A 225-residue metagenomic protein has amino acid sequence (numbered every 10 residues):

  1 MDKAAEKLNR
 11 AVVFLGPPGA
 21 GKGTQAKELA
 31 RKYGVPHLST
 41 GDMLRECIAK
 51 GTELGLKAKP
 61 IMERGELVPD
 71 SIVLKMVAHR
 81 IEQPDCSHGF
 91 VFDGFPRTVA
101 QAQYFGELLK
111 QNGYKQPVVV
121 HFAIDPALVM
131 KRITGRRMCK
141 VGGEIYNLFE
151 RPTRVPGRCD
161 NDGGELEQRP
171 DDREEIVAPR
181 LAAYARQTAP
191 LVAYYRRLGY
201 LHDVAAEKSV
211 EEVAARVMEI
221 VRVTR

Functional and structural regions predicted by a protein language model:
M1-R225: Glycine-rich phosphate-binding loop of ATP-dependent small-molecule kinases
